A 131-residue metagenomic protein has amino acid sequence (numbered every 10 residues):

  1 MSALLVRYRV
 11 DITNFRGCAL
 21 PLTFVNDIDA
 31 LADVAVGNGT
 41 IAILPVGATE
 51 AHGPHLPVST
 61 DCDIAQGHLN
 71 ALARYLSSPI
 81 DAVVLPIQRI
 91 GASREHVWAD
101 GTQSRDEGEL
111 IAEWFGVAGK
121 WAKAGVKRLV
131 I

Functional and structural regions predicted by a protein language model:
Y8-R128: N-terminal catalytic or cofactor-binding beta/alpha core of small enzyme domains
